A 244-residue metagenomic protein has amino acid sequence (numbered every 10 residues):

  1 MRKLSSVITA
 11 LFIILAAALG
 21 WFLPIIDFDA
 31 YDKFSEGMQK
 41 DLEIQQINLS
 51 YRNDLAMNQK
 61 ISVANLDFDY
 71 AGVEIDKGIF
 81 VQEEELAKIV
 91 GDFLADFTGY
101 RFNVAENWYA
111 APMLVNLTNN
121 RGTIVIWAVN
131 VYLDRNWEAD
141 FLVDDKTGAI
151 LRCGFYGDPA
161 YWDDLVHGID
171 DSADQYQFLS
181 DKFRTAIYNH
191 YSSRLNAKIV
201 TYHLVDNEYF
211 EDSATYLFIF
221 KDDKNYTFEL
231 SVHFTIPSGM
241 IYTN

Functional and structural regions predicted by a protein language model:
M1-N244: Long, terminal "pre-/pro-" and other extracytoplasmic accessory regions that lie outside the mature folded/catalytic
